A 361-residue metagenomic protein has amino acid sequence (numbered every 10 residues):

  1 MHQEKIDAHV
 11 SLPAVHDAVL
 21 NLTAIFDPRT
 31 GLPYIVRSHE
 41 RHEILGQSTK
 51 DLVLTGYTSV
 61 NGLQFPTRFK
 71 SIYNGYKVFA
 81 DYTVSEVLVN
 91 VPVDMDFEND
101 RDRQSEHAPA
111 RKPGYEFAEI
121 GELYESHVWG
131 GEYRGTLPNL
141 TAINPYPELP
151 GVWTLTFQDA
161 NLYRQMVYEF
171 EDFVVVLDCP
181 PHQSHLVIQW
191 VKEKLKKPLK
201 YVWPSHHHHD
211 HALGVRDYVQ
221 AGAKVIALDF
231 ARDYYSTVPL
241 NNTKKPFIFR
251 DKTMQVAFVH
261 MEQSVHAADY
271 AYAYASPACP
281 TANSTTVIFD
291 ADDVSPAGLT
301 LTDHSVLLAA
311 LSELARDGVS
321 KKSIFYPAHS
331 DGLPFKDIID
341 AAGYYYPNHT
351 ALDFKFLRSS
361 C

Functional and structural regions predicted by a protein language model:
M1-E106, D290, H304-G318: Gly/Pro-enriched, hydrophobic low-complexity segments that function as extracytoplasmic propeptides/linkers
R41-E43, A160-L162, P181-S184, H207-A212 (+5 more regions): Solvent-exposed loop/turn segments at secondary-structure junctions within structured extracellular/periplasmic domains
F79-E171: Zn-dependent metallo-beta-lactamase
I143-E193, Y270-P296: Conserved beta-strand hairpin/beta-sheet module of binuclear metal-dependent hydrolase folds, prominently
E171-F173, K197-K200, A221-A223, K252-Q255 (+2 more regions): Loop/turn elements at helix/coil->beta-strand transitions in domains of secreted/extracellular proteins
H182-I226, R316-K321: Active-site metal-binding motif and surrounding structural segment of the metallo-beta-lactamase
S184, E193-K194, A278-C361: Cap/insert and terminal regions of metallo-dependent hydrolase folds
D217, A221, I226-D269: Metallo-beta-lactamase
